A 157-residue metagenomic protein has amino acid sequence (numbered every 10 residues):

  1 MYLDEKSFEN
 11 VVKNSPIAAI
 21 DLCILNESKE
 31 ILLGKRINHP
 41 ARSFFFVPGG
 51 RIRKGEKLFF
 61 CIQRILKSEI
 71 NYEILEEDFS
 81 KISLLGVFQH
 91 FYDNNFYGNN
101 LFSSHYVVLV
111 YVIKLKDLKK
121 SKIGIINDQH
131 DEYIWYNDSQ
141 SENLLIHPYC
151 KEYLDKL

Functional and structural regions predicted by a protein language model:
M1-D21, L25-E27, N100-S103: Acidic, metal-coordinating catalytic segment for phosphate/diphosphate chemistry, firing primarily on the Nudix
P16, L58, I146, C150: Hydrophobic (often cysteine-bearing) scaffold residues that line and stabilize catalytic clefts of nucleotide/cofactor
A18-I20, K29, V107-L109, D131: Change "...and in nucleic-acid phosphodiester-cleaving endonucleases..." to "...and in nucleic-acid processing enzymes
E30-E73: Conserved Nudix-box catalytic region and its N-terminal flanking loop in Nudix hydrolases and closely related
I52, F88, L115, D138-S141: Hydrophobic pocket-lining residues within nucleotide cofactor-binding pockets
Y72-K119: Active-site segment of metal-dependent pyrophosphate-handling enzymes, primarily the Nudix hydrolase catalytic core
V110-V112, S121-D155: NUDIX/MutT-family hydrolases
